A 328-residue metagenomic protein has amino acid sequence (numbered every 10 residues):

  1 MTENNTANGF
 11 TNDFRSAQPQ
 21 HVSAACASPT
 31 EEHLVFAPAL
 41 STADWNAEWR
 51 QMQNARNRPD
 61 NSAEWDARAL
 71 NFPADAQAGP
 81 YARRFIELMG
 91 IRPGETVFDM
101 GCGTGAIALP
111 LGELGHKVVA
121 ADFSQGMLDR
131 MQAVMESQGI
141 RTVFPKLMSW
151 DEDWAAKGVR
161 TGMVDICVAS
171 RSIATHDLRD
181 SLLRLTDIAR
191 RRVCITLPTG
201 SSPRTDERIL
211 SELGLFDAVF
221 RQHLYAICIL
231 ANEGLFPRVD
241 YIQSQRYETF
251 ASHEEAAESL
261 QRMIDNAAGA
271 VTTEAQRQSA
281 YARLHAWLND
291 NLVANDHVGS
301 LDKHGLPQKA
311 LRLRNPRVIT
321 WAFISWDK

Functional and structural regions predicted by a protein language model:
G9-G90: Conserved class I S-adenosyl-L-methionine
G101-G105: Class I SAM-dependent methyltransferase "Motif I" SAM/SAH-binding loop
I107-L109, E113-D153: Class I SAM-dependent methyltransferase SAM/SAH-binding core
V164-R179: A short SAM/SAH-binding and catalytic strip from SAM-dependent methyltransferases
R179-C194: A short glycine-rich, Lys/Arg-flanked "PGG" loop and its adjoining helix->strand segment in the class I
R192-A218: Conserved class I S-adenosyl-L-methionine
V219-G234: Short alpha-helix
Y241-K328: Conserved Class I S-adenosyl-L-methionine
